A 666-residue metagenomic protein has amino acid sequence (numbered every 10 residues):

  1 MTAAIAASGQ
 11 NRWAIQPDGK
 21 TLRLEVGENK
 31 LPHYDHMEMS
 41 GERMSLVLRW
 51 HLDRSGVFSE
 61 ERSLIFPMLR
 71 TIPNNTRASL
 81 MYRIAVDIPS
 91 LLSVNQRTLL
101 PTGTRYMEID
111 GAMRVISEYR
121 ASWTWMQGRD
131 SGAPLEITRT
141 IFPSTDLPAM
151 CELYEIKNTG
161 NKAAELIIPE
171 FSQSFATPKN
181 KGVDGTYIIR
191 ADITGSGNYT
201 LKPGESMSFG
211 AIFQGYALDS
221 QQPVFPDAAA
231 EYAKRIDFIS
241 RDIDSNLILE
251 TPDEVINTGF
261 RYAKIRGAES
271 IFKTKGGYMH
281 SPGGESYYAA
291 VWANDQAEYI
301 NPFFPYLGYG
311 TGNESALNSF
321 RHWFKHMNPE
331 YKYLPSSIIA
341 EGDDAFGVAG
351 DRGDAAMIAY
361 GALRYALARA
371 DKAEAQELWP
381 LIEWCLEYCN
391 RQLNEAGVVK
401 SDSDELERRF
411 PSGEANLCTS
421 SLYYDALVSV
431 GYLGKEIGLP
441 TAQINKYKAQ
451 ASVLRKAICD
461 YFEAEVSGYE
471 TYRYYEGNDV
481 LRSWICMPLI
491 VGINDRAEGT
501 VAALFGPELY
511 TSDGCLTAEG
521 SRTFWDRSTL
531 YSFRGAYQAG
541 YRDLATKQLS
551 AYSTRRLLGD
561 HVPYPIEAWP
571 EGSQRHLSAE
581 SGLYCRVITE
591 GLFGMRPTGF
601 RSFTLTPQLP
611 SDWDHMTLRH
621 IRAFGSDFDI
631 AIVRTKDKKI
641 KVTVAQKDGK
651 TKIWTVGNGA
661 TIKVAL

Functional and structural regions predicted by a protein language model:
M1-T258, Y541, A545, S553 (+1 more regions): Terminal accessory carbohydrate-recognition/targeting modules of carbohydrate-active enzymes
T138-F142, I189-N198, S336-R352, R364-Y365 (+1 more regions): Aromatic/His-enriched, Gly/Pro-containing loop or helix-boundary segments that lie immediately adjacent to catalytic
Y154, D253-Y262, N445-A464: Gly/Pro-rich turn-and-neighbor structural signature
T200-A229, E285-A290, P335-M357, E387-S452 (+5 more regions): The feature captures the catalytic groove of carbohydrate-active enzymes
F238-Q376, S403-E407, Y475-I490, L516-A545 (+1 more regions): Substrate-binding groove/exosite segments of carbohydrate-active enzymes
R266, H322, H326, Y365-A368 (+6 more regions): Structured segments of extracytoplasmic/periplasmic soluble domains in secreted or envelope-associated proteins
I271-T274, M327-K332, N390-K400, D460-S467 (+2 more regions): Proline-centered turn/helix-capping motifs that create local helix->coil transitions or kinks
W292-L317, R321, P380-E383, E387 (+7 more regions): Active-site core of glycosidic bond-cleaving carbohydrate-active enzymes
